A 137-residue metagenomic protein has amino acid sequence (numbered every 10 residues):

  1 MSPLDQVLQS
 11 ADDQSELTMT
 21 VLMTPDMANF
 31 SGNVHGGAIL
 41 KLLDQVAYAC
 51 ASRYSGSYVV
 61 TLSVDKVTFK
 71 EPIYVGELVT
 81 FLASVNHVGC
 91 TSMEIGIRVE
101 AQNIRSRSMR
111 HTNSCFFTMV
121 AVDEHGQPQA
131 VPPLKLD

Functional and structural regions predicted by a protein language model:
S2-G36: Catalytic strand-loop segment that frames the active site of acyl-thioester-processing enzymes
S2-V7, C50, S57-Y58, R98-A101: Short, positively charged
Q6-Q9, D13-M19, Y74-V75, N86-D137: HotDog/MaoC-like acyl-thioester-processing domains
Q14, V34, Q45-V88, S92-M93 (+1 more regions): Hydrophobic beta-strand-centered segment that forms part of the acyl-chain substrate-binding groove
M23-T24, F69, M119: Hydrophobic residues in beta-strands and at strand termini
G37-K41: Conserved N-terminal beta-strand and adjoining loop/helix that marks the start of the Nudix/MutT-like hydrolase domain
